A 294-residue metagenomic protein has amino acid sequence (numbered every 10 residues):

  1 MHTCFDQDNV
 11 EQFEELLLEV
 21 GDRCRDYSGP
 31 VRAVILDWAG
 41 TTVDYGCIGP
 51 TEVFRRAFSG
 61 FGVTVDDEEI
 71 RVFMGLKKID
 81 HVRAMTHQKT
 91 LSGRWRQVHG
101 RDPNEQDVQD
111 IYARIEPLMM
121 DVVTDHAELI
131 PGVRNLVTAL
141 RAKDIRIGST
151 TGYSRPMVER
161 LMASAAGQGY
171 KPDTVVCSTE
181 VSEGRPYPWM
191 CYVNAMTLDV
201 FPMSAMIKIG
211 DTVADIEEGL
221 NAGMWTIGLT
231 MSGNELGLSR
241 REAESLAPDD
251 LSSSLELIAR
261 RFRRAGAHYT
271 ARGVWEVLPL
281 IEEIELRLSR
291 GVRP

Functional and structural regions predicted by a protein language model:
M1-R32, R134, T138-A139, S154-P294: Asp-based, Mg2+/Mn2+-dependent phosphohydrolase catalytic module
H2-V20, C24-R134, T138-K143, E159: N-terminal helical cap/lid subdomain that shapes the substrate entry/recognition surface in HAD-like hydrolases
M74-G75, T151, T270: A structural signal for short, well-ordered beta-strand elements
